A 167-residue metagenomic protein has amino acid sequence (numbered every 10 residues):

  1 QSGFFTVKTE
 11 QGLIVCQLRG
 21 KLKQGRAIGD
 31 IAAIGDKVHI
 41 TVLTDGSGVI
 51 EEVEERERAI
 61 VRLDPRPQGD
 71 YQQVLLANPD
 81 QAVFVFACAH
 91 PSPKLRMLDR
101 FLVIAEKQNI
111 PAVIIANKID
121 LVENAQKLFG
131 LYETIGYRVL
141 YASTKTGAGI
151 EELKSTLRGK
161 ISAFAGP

Functional and structural regions predicted by a protein language model:
Q1-L95: N-terminal accessory targeting/assembly segments
F4-F5, F101, Y132, Y137: Aromatic side chains
G35, A105, N117: Residue-level signal for inorganic ion chemistry
Q68-Y71, D99-F101, Q126-K127, I150-E151: A generic local structural motif
F84, I114-A116: Structural beta-sheet core signal
R96-E106: Histidine-anchored nucleotide/phosphate-binding helix
P111, K118-P167: Canonical P-loop GTPase G-domain recognition
